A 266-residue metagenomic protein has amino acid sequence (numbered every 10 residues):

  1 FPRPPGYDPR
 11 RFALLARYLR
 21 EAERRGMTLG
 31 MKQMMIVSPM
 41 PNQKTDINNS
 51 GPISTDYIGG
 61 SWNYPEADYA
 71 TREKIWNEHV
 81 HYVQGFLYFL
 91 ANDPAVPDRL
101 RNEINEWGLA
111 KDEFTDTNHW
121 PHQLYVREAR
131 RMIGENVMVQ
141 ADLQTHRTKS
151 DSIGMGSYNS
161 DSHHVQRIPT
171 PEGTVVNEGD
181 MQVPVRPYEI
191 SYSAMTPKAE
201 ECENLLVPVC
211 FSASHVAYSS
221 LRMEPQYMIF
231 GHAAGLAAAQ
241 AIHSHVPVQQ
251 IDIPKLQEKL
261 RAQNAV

Functional and structural regions predicted by a protein language model:
F1-V266: Flavin (FAD/FMN)-binding glycine-rich loop and adjacent Rossmann-like elements that form
